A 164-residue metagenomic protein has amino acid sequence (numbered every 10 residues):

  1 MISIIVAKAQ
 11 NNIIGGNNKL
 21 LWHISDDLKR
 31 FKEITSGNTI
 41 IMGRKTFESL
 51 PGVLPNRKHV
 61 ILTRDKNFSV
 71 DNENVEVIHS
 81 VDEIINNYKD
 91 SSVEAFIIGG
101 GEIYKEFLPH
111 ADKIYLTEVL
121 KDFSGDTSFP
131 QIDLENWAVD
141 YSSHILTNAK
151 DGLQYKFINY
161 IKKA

Functional and structural regions predicted by a protein language model:
M1-A164: Enzymes that bind and transform nitrogen-containing heteroaromatic metabolites
